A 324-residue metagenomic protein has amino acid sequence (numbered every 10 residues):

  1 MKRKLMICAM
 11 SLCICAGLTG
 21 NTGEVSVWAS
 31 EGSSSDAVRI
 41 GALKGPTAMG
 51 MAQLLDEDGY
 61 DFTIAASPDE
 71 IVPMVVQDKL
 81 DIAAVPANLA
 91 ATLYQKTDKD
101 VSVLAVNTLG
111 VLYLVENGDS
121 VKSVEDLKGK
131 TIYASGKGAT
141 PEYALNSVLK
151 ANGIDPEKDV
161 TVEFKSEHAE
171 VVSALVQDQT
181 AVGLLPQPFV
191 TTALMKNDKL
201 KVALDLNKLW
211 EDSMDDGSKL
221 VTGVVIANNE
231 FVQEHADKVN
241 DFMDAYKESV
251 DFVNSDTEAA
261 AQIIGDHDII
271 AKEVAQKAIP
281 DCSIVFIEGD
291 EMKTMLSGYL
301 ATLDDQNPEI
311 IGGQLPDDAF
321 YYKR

Functional and structural regions predicted by a protein language model:
K2-V25: Sec-dependent N-terminal signal peptides of Gram-positive bacterial secreted proteins and lipoproteins
S26-I154, V162-F164, A181, Q187 (+1 more regions): Short, glycine-/small- and polar/acidic-enriched structural segments that line small-molecule recognition paths
V38-R39, V76-L80, K130-S135, V176-T180 (+4 more regions): Second-shell loop/turn segments in exported
M49-Q53, P73, Q77, A91 (+12 more regions): Solvent-exposed, polar/charged alpha-helical surfaces in well-ordered, non-transmembrane soluble domains, broadly
N88-L89, E167-I263: Pocket-lining segment of extracytoplasmic ligand-binding domains
P156-V160, D268-P280, I310-D317: Short, surface-exposed acidic
V232-Q306: Secondary-structure end/capping motifs
S297-R324: Conserved C-terminal helix/tail region of periplasmic/extracytoplasmic solute-binding proteins
